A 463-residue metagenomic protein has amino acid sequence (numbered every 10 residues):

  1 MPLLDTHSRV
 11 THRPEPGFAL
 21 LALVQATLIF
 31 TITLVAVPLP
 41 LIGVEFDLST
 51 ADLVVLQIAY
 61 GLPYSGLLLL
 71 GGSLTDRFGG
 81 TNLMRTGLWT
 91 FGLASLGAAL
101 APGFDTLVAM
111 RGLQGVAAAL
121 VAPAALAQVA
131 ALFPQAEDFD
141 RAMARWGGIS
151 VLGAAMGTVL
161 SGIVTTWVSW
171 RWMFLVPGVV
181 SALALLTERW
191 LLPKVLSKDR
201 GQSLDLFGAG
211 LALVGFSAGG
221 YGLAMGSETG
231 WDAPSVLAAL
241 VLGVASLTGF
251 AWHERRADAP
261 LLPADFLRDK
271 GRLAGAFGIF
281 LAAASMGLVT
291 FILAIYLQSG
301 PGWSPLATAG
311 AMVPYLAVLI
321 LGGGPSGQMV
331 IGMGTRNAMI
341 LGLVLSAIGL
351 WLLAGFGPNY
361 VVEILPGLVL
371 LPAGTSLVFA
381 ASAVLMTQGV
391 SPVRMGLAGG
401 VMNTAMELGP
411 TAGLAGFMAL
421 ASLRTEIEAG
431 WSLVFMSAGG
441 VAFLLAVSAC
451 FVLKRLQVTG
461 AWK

Functional and structural regions predicted by a protein language model:
P14-V37, T50, W167-V168, P234-L242 (+3 more regions): 12-transmembrane solute porter fold
L21, L28-I29, Q57-Y60, Y64 (+12 more regions): Structural signature of transmembrane alpha-helices in multi-pass secondary transporters
A36, P123, R145, S150-G162 (+4 more regions): Glycine/proline-centered helix-kink
A36-L67, T106-L107, P301, L306-A311: Extracellular/periplasmic helix-loop-helix junction of adjacent transmembrane segments in MFS-like secondary
L41-G43, G72-S73, R77, I163 (+1 more regions): Membrane-interface helix termini in secondary transporters
I58-G72, A122-L126, V313-S326: Central cavity-lining transmembrane alpha-helices of secondary-active solute carriers, predominantly the Major
G80-L206: Helix-loop-helix hairpins in multi-pass membrane proteins, especially solute transporters
G178-S197, L213-M225, V241-A257, L445-R455: C-terminal membrane-cytosol helix-exit motif in multi-pass small-molecule transporters
